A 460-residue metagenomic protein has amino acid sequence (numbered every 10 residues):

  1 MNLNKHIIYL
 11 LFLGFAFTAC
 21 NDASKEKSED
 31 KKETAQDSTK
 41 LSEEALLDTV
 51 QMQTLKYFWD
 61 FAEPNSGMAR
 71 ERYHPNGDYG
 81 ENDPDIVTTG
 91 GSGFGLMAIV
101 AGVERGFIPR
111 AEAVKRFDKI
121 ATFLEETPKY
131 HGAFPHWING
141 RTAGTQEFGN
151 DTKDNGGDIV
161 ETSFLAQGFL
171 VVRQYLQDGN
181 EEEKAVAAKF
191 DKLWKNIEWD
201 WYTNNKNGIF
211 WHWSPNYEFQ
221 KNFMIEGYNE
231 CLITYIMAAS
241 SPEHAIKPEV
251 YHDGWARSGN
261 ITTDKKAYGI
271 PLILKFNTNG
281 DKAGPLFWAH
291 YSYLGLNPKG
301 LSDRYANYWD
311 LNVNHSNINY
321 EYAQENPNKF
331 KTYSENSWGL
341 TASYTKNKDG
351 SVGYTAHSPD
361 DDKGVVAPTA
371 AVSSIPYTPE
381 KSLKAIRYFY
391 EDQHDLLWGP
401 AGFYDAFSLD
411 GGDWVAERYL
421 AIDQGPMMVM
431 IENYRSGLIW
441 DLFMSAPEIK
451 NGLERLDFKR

Functional and structural regions predicted by a protein language model:
M1-I8: Bacterial N-terminal signal peptides that target proteins for export
L10-F12: Small-residue packing motifs within transmembrane alpha-helices
F17-A19: C-terminal motif of bacterial Sec signal peptides marking the signal peptidase cleavage site
N21-A23: Bacterial signal peptide processing site
E29-R460: Ser/Thr/Asn(+Pro)-rich, low-complexity disordered segments
